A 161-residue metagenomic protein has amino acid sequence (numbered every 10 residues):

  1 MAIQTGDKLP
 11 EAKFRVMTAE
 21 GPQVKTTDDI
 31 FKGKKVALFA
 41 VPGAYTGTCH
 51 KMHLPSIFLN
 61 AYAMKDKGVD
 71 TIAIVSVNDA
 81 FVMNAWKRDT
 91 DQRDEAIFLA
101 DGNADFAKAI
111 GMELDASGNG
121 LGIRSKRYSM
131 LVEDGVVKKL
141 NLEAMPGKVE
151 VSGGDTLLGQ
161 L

Functional and structural regions predicted by a protein language model:
M1-L161: Chalcogenol-based redox active-site neighborhoods
